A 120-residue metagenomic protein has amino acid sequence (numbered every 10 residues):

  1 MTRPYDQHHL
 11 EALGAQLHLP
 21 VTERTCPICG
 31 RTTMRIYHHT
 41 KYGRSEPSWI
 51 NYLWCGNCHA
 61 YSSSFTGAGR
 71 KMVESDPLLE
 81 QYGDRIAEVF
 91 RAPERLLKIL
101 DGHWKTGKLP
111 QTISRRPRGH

Functional and structural regions predicted by a protein language model:
M1-V21, T66-H120: Short, intrinsically disordered terminal segments enriched in charged and Pro/Gly residues
P20-Y52: Short recognition patches in nucleic-acid-associated and regulatory proteins
G30, G56-H59: Cys/His-coordinated zinc-binding microdomains
R35-H39, Y61-K71: Short, solvent-exposed secondary-structure capping/transition elements
Y42-R44, Y61, K108: Residues in flexible loops and secondary-structure boundaries
